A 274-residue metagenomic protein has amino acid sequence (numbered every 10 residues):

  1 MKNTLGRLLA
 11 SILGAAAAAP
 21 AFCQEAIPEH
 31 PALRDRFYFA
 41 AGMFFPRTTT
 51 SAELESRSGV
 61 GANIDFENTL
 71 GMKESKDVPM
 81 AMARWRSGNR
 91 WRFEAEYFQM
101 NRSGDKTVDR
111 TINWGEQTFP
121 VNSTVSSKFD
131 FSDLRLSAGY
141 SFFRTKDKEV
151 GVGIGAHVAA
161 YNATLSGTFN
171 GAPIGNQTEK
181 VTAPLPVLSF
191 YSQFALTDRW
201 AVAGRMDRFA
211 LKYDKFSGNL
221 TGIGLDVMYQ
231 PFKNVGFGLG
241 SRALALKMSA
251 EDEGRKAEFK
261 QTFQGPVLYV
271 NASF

Functional and structural regions predicted by a protein language model:
M1-R34: Cleavable N-terminal export/targeting peptides
C23-M100, V267-S273: Short glycine/proline- and aromatic-enriched beta-strand/turn motifs that initiate or cap beta-hairpins
A41-M43, A81-W85, A95, L136-Y140 (+5 more regions): Residues on the lipid-exposed face of transmembrane beta-strands in outer-membrane beta-barrel proteins
T49-D77, Q99-S132, A159-A183, L211-K215 (+1 more regions): Extracellular/periplasm-exposed beta-strand and loop segments of Gram-negative cell-envelope proteins, dominated by
R90-F93, K146-K148, D198-V202, N234-F237: Repeated loop/turn-to-beta-strand initiation elements of outer-membrane beta-barrel proteins
Y97, K148-A159: Early exported N-terminus immediately downstream of N-terminal targeting peptides
H157-K233, L244-K247, F274: Outer-membrane beta-barrel transmembrane domain signature
